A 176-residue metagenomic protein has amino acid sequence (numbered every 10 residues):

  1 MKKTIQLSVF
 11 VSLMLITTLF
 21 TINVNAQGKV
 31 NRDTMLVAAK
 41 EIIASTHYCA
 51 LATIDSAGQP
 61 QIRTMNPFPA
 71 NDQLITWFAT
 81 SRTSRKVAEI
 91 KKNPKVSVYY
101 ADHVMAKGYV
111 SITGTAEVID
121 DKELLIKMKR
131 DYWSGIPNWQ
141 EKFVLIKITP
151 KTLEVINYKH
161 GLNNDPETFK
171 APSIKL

Functional and structural regions predicted by a protein language model:
M1-G28: Bacterial Sec-dependent N-terminal signal peptides
F20-T46: Extreme N-terminal tail/first-helix region
Q27-N31, V110-L176: Charged, gly/pro-rich active-site loop segments
E41-S56, V96-Y100: A short, Trp-centered hydrophobic/proline-enriched beta-strand micro-motif
D55, T80-R82, D102, A116 (+1 more regions): A mature extracytoplasmic/lumenal domain signature
T64-F68, G114-A116: Hydrophobic/aromatic beta-strand elements that line small-molecule binding cavities or substrate pockets in beta-rich
F68-M105: A short mixed-secondary-structure module that forms the rim of ligand-binding clefts
